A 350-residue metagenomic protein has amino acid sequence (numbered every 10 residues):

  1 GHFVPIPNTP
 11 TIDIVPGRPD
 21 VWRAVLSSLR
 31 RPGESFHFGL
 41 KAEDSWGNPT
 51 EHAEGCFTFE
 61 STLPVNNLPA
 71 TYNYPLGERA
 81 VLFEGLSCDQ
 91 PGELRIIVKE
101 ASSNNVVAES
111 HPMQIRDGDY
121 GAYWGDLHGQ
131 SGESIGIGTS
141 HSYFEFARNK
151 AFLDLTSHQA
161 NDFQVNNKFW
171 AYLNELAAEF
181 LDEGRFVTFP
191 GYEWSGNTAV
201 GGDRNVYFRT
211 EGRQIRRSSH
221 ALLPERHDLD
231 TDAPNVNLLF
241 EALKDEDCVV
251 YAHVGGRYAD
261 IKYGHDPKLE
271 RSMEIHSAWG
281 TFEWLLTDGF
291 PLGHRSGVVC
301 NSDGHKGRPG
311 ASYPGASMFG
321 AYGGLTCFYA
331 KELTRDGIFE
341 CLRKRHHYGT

Functional and structural regions predicted by a protein language model:
H2-V21, N105-G121: Short beta-strand elements
T11-S45, E51: Beta-strand-rich domain onsets/edges
G39-N66, T71-Y72, E78-T350: Extended, charged catalytic domains and RNA/DNA-binding interfaces, predominantly in divalent-metal-using enzymes
